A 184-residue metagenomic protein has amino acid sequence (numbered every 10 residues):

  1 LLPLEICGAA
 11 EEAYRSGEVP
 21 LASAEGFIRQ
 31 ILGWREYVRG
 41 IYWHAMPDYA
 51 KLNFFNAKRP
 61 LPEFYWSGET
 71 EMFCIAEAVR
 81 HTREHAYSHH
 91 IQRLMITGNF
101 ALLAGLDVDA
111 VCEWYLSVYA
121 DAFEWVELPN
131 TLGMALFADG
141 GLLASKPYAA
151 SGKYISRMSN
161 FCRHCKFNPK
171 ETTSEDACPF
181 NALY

Functional and structural regions predicted by a protein language model:
L1-Y184: C-terminal catalytic domain of photolyase/cryptochrome flavoproteins, centering on the FAD-binding pocket
